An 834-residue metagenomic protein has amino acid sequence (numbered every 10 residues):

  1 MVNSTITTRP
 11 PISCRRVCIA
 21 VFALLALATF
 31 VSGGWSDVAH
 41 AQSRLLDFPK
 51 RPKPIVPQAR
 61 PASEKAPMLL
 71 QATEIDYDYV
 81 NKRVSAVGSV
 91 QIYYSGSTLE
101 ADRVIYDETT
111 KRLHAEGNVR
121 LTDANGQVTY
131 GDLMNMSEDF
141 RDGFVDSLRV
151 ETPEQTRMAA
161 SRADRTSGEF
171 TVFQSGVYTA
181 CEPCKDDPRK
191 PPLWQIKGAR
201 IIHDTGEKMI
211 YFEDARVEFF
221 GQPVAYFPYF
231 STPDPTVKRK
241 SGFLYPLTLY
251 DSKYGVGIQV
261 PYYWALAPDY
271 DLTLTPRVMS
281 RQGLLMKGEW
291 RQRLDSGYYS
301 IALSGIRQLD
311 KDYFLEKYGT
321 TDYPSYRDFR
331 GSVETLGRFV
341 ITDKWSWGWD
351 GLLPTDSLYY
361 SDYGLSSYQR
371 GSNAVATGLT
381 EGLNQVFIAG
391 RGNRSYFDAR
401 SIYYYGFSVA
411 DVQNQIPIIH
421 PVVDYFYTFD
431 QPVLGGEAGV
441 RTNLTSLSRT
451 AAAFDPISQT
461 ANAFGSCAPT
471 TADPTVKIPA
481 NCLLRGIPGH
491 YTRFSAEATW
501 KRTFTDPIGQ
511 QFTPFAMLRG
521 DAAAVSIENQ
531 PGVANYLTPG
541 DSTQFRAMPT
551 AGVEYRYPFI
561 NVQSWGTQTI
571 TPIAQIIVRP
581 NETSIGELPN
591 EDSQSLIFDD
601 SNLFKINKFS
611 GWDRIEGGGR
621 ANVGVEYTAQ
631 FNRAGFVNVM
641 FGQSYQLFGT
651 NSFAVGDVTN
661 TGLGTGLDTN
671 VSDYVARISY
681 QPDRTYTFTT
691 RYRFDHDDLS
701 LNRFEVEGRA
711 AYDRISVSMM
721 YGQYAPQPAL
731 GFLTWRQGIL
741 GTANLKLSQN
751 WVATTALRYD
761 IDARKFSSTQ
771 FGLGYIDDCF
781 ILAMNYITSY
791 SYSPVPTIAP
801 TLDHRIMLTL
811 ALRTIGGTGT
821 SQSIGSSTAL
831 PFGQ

Functional and structural regions predicted by a protein language model:
M1-R16: N-terminal secretory signal peptides that target proteins for export/translocation
I6-R9, F30, I815, G819: N-terminal compositionally biased, intrinsically disordered segments and leader/signal-like regions
P11-I12, G34, A62-A66: Extreme N-terminus of proteins, especially the signal/transit-peptide cleavage junction and the first residues
V17-C18, F22, K185-P188, T471: Extracellular/secretory pathway and lumenal proteins
C18-G34: Bacterial N-terminal signal peptides
H40-S175, Q195-F212, L249, L274 (+1 more regions): N-terminal amphipathic/hydrophobic interface segments
L133-M136, F140-F144, V150-V172, G176-E182 (+3 more regions): Outer-membrane beta-barrel proteins and related beta-barrel translocases across Gram-negative bacteria
